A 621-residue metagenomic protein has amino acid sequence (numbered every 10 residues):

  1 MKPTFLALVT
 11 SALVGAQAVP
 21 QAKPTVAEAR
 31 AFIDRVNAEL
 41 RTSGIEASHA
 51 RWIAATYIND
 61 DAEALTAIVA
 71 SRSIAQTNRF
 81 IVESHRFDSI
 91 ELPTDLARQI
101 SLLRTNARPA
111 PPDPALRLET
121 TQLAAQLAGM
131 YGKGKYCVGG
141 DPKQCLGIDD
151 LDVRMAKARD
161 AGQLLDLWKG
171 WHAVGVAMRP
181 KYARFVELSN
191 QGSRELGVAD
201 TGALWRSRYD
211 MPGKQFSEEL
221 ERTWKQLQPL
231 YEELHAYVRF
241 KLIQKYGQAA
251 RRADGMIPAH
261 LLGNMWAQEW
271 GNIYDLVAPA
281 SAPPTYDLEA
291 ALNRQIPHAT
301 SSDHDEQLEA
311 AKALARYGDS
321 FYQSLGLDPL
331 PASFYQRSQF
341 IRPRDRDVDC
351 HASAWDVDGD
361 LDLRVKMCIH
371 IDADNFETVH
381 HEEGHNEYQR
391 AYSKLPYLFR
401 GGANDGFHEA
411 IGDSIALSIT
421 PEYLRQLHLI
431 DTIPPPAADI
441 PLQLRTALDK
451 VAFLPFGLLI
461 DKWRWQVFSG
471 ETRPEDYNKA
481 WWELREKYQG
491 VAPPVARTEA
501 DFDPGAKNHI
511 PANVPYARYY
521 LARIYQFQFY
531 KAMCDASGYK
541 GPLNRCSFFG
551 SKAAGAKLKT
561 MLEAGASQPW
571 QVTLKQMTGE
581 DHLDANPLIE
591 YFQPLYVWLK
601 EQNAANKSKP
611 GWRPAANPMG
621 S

Functional and structural regions predicted by a protein language model:
T4-G15: Bacterial N-terminal signal peptides
V19-A29, S101, T105, D200-A203 (+10 more regions): C-terminal, non-catalytic "cap/extension" segments appended to globular domains
Q21-R184, G202, P511-A517, S547 (+3 more regions): N-terminal helix-rich structural modules
K143-D149, R184-K366, P435-Q443, A452 (+3 more regions): Active-site-proximal, well-structured secondary-structure segments within enzyme catalytic domains
F216, L220-L230, G402-P436: Post-HExxH zinc-binding segment in Zn-dependent metallohydrolases
Q323-F334, K394-L398, P421-D431, P474-N478 (+2 more regions): Acidic/polar loop patches that form or flank catalytic/metal-binding clefts of enzymes that bind anionic ligands
D362-V379: Short pre-active-site segment immediately N-terminal to the catalytic Zn-binding motif
E383-P396, I415, I419: Catalytic Zn2+-binding segment of zinc metalloproteases
